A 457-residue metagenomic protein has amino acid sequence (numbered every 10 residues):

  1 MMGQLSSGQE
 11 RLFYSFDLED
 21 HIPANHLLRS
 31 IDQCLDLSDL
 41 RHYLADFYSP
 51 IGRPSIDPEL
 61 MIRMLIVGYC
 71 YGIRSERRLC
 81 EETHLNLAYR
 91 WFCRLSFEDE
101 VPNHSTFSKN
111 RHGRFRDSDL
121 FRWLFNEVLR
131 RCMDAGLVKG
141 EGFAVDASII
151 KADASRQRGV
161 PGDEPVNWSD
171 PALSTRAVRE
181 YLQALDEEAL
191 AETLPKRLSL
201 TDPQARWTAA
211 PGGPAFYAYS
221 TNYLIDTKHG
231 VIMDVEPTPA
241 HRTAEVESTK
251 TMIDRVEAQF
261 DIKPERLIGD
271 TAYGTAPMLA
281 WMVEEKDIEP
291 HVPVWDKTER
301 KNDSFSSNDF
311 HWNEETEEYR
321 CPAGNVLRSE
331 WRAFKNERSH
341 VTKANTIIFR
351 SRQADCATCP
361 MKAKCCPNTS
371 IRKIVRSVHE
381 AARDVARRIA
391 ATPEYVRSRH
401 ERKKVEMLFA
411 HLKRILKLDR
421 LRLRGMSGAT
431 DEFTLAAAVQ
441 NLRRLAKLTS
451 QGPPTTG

Functional and structural regions predicted by a protein language model:
M1-R29: Hydrophobic alpha-helical membrane-insertion signals
Q4-L5, G72-L85, L95-G457: Anion-binding and metal-coordination hotspots
E19, P23, D32, D36 (+3 more regions): Amphipathic alpha-helical interaction elements
A24-I66, Y71: Basic, short loop/linker segments at the boundary and entry of helix-turn-helix/winged-helix-like folds
V67-C70, L85, Y89: Amphipathic alpha-helical interaction surfaces
R90-R94: Short arginine-rich
